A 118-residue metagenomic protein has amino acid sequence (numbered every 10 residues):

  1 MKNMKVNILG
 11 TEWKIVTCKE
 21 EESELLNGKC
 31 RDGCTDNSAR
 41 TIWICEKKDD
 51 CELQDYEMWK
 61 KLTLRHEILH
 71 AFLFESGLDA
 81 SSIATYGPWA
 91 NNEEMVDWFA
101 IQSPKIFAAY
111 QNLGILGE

Functional and structural regions predicted by a protein language model:
M1-D55, E75-E118: Metalloprotease/metallohydrolase-associated module, dominated by Zn2+-dependent proteases
M58-W59: Short, surface-exposed coil-to-beta transition loops
L62-F74: Active-site recognition of the HExxH zinc-binding catalytic motif
